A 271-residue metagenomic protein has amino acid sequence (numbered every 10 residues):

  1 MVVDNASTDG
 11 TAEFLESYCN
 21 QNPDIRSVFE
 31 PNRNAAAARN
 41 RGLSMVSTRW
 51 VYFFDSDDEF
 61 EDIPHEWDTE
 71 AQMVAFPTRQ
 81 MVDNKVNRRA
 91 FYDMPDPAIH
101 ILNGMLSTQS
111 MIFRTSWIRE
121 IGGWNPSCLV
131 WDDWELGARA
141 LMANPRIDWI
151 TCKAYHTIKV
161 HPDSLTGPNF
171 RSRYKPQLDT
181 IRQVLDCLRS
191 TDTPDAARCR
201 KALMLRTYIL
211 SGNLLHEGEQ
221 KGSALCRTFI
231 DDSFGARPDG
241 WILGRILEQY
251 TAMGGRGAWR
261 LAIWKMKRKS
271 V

Functional and structural regions predicted by a protein language model:
M1-K175: Nucleotide-sugar donor-binding/catalytic module of glycosyltransferases that assemble extracellular/cell-envelope
K159-V271: C-terminal subregions of glycosyltransferases and related glycan-biosynthesis enzymes
